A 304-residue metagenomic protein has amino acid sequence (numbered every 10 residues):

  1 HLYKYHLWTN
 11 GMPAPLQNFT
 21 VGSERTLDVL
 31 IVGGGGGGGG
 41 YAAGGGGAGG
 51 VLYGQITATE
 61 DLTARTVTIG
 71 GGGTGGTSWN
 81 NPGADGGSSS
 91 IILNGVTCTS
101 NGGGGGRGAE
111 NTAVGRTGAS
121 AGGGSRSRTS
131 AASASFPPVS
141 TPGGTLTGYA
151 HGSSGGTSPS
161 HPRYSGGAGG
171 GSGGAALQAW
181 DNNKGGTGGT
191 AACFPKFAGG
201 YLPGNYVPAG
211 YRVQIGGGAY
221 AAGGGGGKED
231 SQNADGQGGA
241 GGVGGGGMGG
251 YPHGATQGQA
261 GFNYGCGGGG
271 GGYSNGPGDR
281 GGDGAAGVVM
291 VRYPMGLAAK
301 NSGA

Functional and structural regions predicted by a protein language model:
H1, Y5-G22, T26-A304: Low-complexity, glycine/proline-biased repetitive segments and flexible coils/loops
